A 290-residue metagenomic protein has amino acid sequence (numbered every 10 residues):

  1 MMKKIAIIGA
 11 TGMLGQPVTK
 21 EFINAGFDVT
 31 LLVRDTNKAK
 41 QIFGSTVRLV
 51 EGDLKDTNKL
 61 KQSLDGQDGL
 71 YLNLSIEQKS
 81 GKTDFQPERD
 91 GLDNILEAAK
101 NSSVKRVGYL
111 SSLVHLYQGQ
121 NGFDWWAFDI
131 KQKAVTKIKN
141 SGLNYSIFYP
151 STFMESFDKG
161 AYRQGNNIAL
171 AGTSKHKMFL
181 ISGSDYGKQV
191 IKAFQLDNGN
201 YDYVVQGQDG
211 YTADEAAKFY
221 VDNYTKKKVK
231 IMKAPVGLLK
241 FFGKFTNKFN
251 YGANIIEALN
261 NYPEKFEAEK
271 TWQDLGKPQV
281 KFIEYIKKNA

Functional and structural regions predicted by a protein language model:
M2-I42, T57, E77-K79, F85 (+3 more regions): Oxidoreductase cofactor-interface core, primarily capturing Rossmann-like NAD(P)-dependent enzymes
G44-D68: Conserved Rossmann-fold cofactor-binding substructure of NAD(P)-dependent oxidoreductases
V50, G81, K230-A234: General small-molecule cofactor/ligand-binding pocket signal
Q62, N94-E97, K133-T136: Alpha-helical scaffolding segments of alpha/beta enzyme cores, especially the outer helices of TIM-barrel or partial
G69-S75, Y109: Redox-cofactor binding/interface segments in oxidoreductases and associated redox assembly factors
K82-D93: Glycine-rich anion/phosphate-binding loops
K218-K265: Terminal hydrophobic/aromatic helix or amphipathic segment near a protein terminus
E269-A290: Amphipathic terminal alpha-helices
